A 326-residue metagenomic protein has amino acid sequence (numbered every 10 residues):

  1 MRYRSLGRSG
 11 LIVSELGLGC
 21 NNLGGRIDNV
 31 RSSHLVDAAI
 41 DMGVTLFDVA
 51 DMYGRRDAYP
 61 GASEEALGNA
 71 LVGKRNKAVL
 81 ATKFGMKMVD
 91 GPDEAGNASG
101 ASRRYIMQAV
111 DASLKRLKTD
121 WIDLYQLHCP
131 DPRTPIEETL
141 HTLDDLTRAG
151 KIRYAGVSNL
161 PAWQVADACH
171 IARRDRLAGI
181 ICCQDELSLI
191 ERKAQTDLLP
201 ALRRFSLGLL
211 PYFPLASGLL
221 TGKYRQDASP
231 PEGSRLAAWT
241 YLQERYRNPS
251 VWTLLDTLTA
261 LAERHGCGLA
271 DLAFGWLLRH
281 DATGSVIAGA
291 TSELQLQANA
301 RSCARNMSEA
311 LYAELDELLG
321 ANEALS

Functional and structural regions predicted by a protein language model:
M1-A78: N-terminal binding-site loop/beta-alpha segment at the start of enzyme catalytic domains that lines or forms
G7-G24, A81-N97, W121, Q126: N-terminal small/glycine-rich loop or linker at the start of catalytic domains across soluble metabolic enzymes
V13-G17, T45-L46, K77-A81, W121-L124 (+4 more regions): Structural preference for beta-strand elements that scaffold enzyme active sites
I27, R31-H34, A58-A62, A66 (+3 more regions): Alpha-helix N-cap and loop-to-helix initiation/capping positions
I27-A39, S102-R116, V165-C169: Short, acidic/polar
D41, G68-N76, K115-K118, T147 (+1 more regions): Acidic (Asp/Glu)-rich catalytic clusters
L114-P132: Active-site groove signature of glycoside hydrolases
P130, T134-N322: Beta/alpha (TIM)-barrel catalytic core signal, keyed to glycine-rich beta->alpha loops juxtaposed to Asp/Glu that bind
